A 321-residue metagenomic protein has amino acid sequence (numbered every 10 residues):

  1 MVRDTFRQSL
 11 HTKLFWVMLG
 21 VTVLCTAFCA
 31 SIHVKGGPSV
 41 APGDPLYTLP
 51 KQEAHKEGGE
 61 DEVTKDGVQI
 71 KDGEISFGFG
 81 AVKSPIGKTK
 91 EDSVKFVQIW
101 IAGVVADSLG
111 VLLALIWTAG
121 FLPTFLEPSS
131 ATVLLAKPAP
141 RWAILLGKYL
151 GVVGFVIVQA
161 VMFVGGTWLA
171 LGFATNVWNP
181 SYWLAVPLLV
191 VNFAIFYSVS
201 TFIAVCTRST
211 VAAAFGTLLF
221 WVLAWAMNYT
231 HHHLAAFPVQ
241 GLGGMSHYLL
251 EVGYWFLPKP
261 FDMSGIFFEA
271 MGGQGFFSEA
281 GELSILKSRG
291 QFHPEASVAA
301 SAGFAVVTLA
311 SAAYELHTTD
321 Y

Functional and structural regions predicted by a protein language model:
M1-Q8, A143: Cytosolic juxtamembrane amphipathic/interface segments immediately preceding and feeding into a transmembrane helix
F6-V21: Membrane-interface helix starts
W16, A131, W142, T210-V211: Residues that define the loop-to-transmembrane-helix transition and helix capping in multi-pass membrane transporters
M18-T22, K148-Y149, A185, T217-L218 (+1 more regions): Residue-level recognition of transmembrane alpha-helices in multi-pass small-molecule transporters/permeases
A27-T124, L145-A212, G216, H232-H233 (+2 more regions): Secretory targeting signals
F28-G37, R208-A270: Transmembrane helix segments
C29, I266-Y321: Alpha-helical transmembrane segments of multi-pass membrane transporters/translocases
